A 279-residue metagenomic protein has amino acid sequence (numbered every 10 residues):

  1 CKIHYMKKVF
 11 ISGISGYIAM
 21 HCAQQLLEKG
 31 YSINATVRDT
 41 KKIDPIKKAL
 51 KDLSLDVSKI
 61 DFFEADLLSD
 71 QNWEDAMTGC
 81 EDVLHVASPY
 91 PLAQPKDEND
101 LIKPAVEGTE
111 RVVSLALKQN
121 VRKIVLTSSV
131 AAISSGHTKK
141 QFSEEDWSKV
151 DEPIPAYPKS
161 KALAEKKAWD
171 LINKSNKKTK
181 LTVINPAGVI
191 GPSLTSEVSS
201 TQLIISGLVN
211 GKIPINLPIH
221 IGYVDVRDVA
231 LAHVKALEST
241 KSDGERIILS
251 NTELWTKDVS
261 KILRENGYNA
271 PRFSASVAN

Functional and structural regions predicted by a protein language model:
V9-Y31, T36: N-terminal Rossmann NAD(P)H-binding glycine-rich loop of SDR-like oxidoreductase domains
T40-K41, L50-E107: NAD(P)H-binding glycine-rich loop region in Rossmannoid oxidoreductase-like domains and their noncatalytic homologs
H85, P89, P95-Y157: Conserved Rossmann-fold NAD(P)-dependent oxidoreductase catalytic core, especially the SDR/UDP-sugar
Q94, K149-I154, T195-S196, Q202-V224: A conserved pocket-lining segment of Rossmann-fold NAD(P)-dependent short-chain dehydrogenase/reductase
E152-L181: Active-site Tyr-X1-5-Lys
K177-T179, G191-I204, A236-I247: Glycine/proline-rich active-site loop of Rossmann-fold NAD(P)-dependent oxidoreductases
Y223, A230-N279: Mid/C-terminal beta-alpha module of Rossmann-like enzyme folds, strongest in SDR-family dehydrogenases/epimerases
